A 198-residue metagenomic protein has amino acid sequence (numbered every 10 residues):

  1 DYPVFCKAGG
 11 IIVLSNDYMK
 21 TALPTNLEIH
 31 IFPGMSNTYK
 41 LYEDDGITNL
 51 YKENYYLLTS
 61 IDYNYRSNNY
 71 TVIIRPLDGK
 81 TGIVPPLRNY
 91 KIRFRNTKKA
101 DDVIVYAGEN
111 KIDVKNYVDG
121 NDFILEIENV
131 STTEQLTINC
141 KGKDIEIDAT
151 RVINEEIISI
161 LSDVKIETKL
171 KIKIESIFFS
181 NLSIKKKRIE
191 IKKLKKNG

Functional and structural regions predicted by a protein language model:
D1-E109, S131-Q135: Catalytic core of carbohydrate-active enzymes
T59-R66, N110-V118, T150, S159-S162: Short, exposed beta-strand/loop patches in secreted or surface proteins that constitute
I61, T81, V114-Y117, L194 (+1 more regions): Aromatic-residue detector
D102-E128: Solvent-exposed beta-strand/loop surfaces of large extracellular or lumenal domains
V118-E155: Extended acidic/polar, glycine-enriched regions that form or flank non-catalytic beta-rich accessory modules
C140-G198: Mature N-terminal, pre-catalytic/accessory segment of carbohydrate-active enzymes
